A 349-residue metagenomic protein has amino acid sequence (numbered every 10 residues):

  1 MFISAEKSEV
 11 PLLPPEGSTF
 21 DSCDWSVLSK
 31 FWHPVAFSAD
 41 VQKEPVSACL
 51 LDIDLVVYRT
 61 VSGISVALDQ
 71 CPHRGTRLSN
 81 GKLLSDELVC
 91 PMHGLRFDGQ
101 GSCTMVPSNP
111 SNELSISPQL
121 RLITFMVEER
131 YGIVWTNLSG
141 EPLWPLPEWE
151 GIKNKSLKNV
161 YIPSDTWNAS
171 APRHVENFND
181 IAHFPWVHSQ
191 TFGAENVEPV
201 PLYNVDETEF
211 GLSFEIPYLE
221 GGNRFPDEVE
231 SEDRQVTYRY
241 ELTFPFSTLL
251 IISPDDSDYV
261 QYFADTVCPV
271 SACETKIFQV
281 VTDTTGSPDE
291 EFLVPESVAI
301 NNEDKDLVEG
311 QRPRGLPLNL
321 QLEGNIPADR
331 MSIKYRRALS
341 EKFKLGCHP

Functional and structural regions predicted by a protein language model:
F2, V10-P11, E16-C23, P34-S156: Rieske [2Fe-2S] iron-sulfur-binding domain
D24-L28, Q279: Short, positively charged
L28-F37, S102-S111, H183-V187, P245-L250: Short Pro/Gly-enriched beta-strand edge/turn motifs at strand-loop
S29, R121, E128-R130, Q261 (+1 more regions): A short, structural micro-pattern
P142-P349: C-terminal catalytic domain of Rieske-type non-heme iron oxygenases
